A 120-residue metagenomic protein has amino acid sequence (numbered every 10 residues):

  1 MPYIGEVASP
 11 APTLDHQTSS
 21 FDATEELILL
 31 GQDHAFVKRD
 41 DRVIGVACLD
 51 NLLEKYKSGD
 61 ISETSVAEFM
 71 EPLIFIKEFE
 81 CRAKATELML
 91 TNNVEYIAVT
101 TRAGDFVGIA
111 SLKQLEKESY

Functional and structural regions predicted by a protein language model:
M1-P12, S62-I74: Bateman (tandem CBS) regulatory domains
P2, T18, A47, T64 (+2 more regions): Short beta-to-alpha loop/turn elements within the nucleotide-binding domains of ABC transporters
E6-S9, Q17, E26, V46-L49 (+1 more regions): N-terminal start-of-chain detector that recognizes signal peptides and the immediate post-cleavage beginning
V7, L27, D41, L52 (+3 more regions): Terminal peptide-recognition signature
T13-G31, K38, F75-V94, V99-R102 (+1 more regions): The conserved cystathionine-beta-synthase
Q32, F36, R42-S58, V94-A98 (+1 more regions): Short beta->alpha transition motifs characteristic of CBS
S58-G59, L88: Residue-level signal for well-ordered alpha-helical positions
